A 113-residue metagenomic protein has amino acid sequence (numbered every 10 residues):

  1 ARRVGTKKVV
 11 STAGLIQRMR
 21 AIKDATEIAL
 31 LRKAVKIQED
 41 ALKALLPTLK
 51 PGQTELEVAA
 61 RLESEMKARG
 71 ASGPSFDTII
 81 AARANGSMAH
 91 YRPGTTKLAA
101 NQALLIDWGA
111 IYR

Functional and structural regions predicted by a protein language model:
A1-P74: Flexible, acidic/His-enriched mid-domain "rim/lid" segments that flank
T12-G14, M19, A82-A84, D107-G109: Fold-independent oxyanion-binding glycine-rich loops and adjacent beta-strand/coil segments at enzyme active sites
L31, L62, I80, N101-L105: Buried hydrophobic positions in well-ordered alpha/beta secondary-structure cores of metabolic enzymes
K36, K43-P47, T78, A99 (+1 more regions): Generic hydrophobic segment detector
E65, A84-S87: Short, internal active-site loops enriched in acidic
P74, G86-R113: Acidic/histidine-enriched ion/cofactor-binding microenvironments in catalytic or ligand-binding pockets
F76-A82: Long, charged, glycine-rich C-terminal linkers/tails
